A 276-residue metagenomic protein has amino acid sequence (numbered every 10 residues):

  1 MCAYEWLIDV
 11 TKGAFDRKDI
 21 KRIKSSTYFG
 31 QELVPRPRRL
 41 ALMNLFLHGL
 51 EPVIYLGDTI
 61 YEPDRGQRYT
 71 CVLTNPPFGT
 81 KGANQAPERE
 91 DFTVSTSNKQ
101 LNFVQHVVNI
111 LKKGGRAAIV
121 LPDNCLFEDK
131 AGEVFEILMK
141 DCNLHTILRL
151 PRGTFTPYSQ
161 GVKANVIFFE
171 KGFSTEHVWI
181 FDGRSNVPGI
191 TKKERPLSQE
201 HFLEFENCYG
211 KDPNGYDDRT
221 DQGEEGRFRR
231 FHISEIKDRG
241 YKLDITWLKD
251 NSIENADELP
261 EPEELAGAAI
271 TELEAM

Functional and structural regions predicted by a protein language model:
M1-T74, G79-K81, E88-E90, S97 (+5 more regions): Conserved S-adenosyl-L-methionine
I23, F92, H201-F205: Generic hydrophobic, helix-prone segments enriched in Leu/Val/Ile
T80-G82, S97-M276: Accessory (non-catalytic) regions of SAM-dependent nucleic-acid methyltransferases and partner specificity/recognition
